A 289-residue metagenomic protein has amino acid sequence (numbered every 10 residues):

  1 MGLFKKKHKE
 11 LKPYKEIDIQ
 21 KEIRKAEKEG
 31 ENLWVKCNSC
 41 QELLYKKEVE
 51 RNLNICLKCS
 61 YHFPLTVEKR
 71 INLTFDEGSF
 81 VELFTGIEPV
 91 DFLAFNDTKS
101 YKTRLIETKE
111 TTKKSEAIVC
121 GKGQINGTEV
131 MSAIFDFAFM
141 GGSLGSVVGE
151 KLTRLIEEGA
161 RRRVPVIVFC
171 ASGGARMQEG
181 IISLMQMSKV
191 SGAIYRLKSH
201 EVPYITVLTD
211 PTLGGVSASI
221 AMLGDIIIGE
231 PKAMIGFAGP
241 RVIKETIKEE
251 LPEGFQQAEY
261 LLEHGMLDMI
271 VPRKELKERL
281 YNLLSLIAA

Functional and structural regions predicted by a protein language model:
M1-I205, P211, L223, G254-A289: Terminal-region recognition feature
Q178, V216, G239: Short glycine-/acidic-enriched loop or helix-start segments at secondary-structure transitions that form or flank
R196-L208, K232-M234, G239-K248: Short beta-strand/loop segments at the ligand-binding rim of alpha/beta enzyme cores
T209-S219: Gly/Ser-rich catalytic serine loop of serine hydrolases
G224-E245, M269-E278: Gly/Pro- and small hydrophobic-enriched strand-loop and loop-to-helix capping segments that sit at the rims
F237-A238, E245-E259, E263: Nucleotide-sugar donor-binding patch of glycosyltransferase catalytic domains
